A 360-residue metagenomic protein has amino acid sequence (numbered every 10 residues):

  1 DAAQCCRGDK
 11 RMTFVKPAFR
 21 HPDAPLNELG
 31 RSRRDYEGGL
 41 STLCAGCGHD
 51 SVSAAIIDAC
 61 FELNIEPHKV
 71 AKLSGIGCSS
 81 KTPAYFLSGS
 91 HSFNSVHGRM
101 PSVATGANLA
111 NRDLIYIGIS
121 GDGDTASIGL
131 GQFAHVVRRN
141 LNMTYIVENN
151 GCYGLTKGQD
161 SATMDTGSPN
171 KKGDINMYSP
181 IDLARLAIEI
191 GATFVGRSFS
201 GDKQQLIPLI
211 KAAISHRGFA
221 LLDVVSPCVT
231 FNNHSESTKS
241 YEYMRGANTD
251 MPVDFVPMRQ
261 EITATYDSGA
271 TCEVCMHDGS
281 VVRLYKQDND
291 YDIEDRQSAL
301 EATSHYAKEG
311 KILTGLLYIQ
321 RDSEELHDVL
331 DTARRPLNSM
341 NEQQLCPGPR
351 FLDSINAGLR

Functional and structural regions predicted by a protein language model:
C5-C6, M12-L29, C228-R360: Flexible, low-complexity linker and terminal segments
E28-V96: Active-site diphosphate/adenylate-binding microenvironment
A45, G118-S120, F194-F199: Short catalytic-loop micro-motif centered on adjacent basic/acidic residues
D50-A55, P67, G98, S102 (+8 more regions): Conserved active-site and cofactor/substrate-binding residues in soluble primary-metabolism enzymes
K72-L73, Y145-N149, L316-I319: Short internal beta-strands
I76-C152, I207: Thiamine diphosphate
S127-I128, Q132-M143, E148, C152-I293: Glycine-rich ThDP/TPP pyrophosphate-binding loop and its adjacent helix/strand module within ThDP-dependent enzymes
